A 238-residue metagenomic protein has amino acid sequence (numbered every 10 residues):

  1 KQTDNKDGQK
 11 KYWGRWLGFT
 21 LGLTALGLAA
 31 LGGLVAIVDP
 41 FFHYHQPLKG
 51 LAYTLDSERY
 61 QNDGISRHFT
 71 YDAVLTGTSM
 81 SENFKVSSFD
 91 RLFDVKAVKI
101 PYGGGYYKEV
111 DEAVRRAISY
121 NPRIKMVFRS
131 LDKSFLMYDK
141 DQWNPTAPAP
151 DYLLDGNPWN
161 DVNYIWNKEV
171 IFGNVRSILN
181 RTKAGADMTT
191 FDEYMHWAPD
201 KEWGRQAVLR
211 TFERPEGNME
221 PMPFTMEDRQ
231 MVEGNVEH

Functional and structural regions predicted by a protein language model:
K1-R15: N-terminal Lys/Arg-rich, disordered targeting/topogenic segments
G18-I37: Hydrophobic membrane-insertion alpha-helices, especially the h-region of bacterial N-terminal signal peptides
A36-R59: Alpha-helical transmembrane signal-anchor/signal-peptide segments
F42-K49, T70-Y71, V95-G105, M219-M231: Acidic/glycine-enriched edge-of-secondary-structure segments
Y53-G77: Short extracytoplasmic
T54-L55, Y107-V110, D228-V232: A conditional alpha-helix N-cap/helix-loop micro-motif detector
T76, M80-Y164: Membrane-embedded segments
L131, K140, N144-H238: Secreted/periplasmic serine-hydrolase-like ester/acetyl group-modifying domain
